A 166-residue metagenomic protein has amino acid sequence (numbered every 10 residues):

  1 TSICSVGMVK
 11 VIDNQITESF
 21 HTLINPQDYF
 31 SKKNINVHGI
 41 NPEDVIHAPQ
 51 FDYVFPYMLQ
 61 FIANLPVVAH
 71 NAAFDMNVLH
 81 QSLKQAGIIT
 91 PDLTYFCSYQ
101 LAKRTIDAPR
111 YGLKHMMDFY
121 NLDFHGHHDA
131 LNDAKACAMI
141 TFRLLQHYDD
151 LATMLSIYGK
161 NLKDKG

Functional and structural regions predicted by a protein language model:
T1-L93, D107-H128: Conserved non-catalytic scaffold segment of RNase H-like nuclease domains
V54, A102, A136-C137: Short Asp/Glu-rich motifs
N77, Q100, K135: Active-site phosphate/pyrophosphate-handling residues
D92-Q100: Histidine/lysine/aspartate-rich catalytic loop segments that bind and position anionic ligands
L101-A102, M117: A generic structural signal for short hydrophobic patches within well-formed alpha-helices
D129-F142: Acidic, divalent-metal-coordinating active-site segment for phosphoryl/phosphodiester hydrolysis, typified by short
I140-G166: Acidic two-metal-ion nuclease catalytic site recognized across multiple nuclease folds, prominently DnaQ/RNase D-T
